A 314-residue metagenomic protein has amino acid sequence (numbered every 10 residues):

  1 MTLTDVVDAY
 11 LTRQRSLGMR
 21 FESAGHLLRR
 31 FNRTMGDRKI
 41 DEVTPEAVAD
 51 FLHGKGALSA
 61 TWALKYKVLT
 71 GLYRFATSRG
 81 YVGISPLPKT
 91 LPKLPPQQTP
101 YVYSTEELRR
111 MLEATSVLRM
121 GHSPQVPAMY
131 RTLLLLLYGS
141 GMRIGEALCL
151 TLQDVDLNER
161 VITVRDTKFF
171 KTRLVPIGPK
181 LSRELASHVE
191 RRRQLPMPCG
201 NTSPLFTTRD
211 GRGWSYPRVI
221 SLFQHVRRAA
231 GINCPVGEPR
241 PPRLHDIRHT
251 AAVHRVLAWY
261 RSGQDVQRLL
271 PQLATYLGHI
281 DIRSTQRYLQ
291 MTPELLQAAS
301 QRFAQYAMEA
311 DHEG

Functional and structural regions predicted by a protein language model:
M1-G314: Conserved catalytic core of the tyrosine transesterase superfamily
